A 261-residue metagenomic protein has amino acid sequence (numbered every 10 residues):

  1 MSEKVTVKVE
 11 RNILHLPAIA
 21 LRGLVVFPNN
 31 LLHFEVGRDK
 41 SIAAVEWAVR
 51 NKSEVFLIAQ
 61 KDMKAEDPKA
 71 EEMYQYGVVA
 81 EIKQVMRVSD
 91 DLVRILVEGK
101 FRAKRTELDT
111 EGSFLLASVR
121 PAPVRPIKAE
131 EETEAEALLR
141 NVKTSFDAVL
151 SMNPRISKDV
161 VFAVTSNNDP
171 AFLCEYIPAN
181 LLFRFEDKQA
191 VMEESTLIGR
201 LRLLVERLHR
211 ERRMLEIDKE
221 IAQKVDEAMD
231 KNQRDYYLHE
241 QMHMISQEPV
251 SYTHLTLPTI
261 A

Functional and structural regions predicted by a protein language model:
M1-L255: N-terminal low-complexity, acidic/polar interaction/targeting segments
T256-A261: A short, hydrophobic C-terminal helix/tail in secreted or cell-surface proteins
